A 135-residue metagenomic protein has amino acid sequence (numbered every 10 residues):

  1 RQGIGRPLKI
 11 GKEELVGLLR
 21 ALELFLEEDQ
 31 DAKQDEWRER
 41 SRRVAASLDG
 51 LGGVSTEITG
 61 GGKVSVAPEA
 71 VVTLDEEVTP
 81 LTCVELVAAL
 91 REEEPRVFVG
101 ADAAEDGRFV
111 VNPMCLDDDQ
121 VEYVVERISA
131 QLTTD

Functional and structural regions predicted by a protein language model:
R1-G52, I58-V66: Active-site C-terminal subdomain of aminotransferase-like
A45-S129: Conserved C-terminal alpha-helix-loop-beta "cap" of PLP-dependent enzymes that closes/shapes the active-site mouth
